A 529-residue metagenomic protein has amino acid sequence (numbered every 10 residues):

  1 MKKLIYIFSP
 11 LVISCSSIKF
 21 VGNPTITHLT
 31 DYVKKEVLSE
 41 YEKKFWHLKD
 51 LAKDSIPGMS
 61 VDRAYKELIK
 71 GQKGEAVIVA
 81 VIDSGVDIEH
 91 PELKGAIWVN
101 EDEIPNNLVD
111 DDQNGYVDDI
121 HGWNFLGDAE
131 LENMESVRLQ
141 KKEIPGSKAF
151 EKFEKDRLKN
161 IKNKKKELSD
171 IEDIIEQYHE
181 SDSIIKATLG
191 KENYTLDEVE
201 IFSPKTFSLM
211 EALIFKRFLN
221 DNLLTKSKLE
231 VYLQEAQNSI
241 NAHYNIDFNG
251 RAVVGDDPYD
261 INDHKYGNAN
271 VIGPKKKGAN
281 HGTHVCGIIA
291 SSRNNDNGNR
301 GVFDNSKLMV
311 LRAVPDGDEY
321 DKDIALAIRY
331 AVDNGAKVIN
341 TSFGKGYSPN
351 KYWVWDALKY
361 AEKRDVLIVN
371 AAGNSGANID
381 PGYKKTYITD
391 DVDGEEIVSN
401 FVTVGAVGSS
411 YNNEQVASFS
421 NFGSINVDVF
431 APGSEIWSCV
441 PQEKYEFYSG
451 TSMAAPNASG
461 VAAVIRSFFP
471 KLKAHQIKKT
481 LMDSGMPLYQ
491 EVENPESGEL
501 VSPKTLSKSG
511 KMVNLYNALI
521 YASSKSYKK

Functional and structural regions predicted by a protein language model:
Y6-S14: Bacterial N-terminal signal peptides
C15-D31: Bacterial Sec signal peptide processing site at the extreme N-terminus
S17, N23, V332-N334, V338-T341 (+2 more regions): C-terminal subdomain of the subtilisin-like protease fold in secreted/lumenal serine endopeptidases
K35-K44, E154-E176, I328-K351, A371: Short acidic, glycine-rich surface-loop motifs adjacent to enzyme active sites
Y65-K73, K276-A279, R300-F303, D318-N340 (+5 more regions): Mature extracellular/periplasmic domains of secretome proteins
K66-I78, V86-Y320, E396-N400, F422-N426 (+1 more regions): Subtilisin-like serine protease catalytic core
D83, G373, G450: Active-site glycine-centered loops adjacent to acidic/histidine catalytic or metal-binding residues that shape
R251, V366, T389-S467, K471 (+2 more regions): Extracellular S/T/G-rich loop segment that most often corresponds to the catalytic His/Ser-adjacent loop
